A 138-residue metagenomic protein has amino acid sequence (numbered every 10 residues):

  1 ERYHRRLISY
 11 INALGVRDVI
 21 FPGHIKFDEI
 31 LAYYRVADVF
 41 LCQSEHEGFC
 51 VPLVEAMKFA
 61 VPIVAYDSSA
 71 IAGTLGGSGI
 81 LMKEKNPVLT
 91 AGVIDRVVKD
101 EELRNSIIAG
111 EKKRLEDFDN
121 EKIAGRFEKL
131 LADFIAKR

Functional and structural regions predicted by a protein language model:
H4-I25: Nucleotide-activated donor-binding/catalytic signature segment of Leloir-type glycosyltransferases, i.e., the conserved
A32-A37, F127: Short alpha-helical donor nucleotide-sugar binding micro-motif in glycosyltransferases
E45: Aromatic "clamp/platform" in nucleotide-sugar-dependent glycosyltransferases that forms part of the donor/acceptor
C50-L53: Short glycine/serine-rich donor-binding loops of glycosyltransferases
P62-A65: Short hydrophobic beta-strand element within catalytic cores of glycosyltransferases and related nucleotide-activated
I80-P87, R96-E101: Conserved acidic donor-binding segment of nucleotide-sugar-dependent glycosyltransferases
L103-D117, K129: A short, well-ordered alpha-helix in the C-terminal region of glycosyltransferases
N120-R138: C-terminal alpha-helical cap of glycosyltransferases
